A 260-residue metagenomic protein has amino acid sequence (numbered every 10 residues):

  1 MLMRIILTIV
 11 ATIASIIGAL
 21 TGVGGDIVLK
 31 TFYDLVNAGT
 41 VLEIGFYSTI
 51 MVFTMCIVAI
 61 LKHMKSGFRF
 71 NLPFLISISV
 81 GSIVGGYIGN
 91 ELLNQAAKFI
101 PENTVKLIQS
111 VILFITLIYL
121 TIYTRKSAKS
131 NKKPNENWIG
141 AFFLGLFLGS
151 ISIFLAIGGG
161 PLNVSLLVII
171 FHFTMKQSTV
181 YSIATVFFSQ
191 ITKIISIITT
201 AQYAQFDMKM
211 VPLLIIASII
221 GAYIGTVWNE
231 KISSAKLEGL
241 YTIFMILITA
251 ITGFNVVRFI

Functional and structural regions predicted by a protein language model:
M1-A14, D34-L42, K62-S150, T199 (+1 more regions): Juxtamembrane transmembrane-helix boundary motif
S15, G45-F53, T179-Q190, M245: Transmembrane helix-bundle signature of multi-pass membrane transporters/permeases
I17-D26, S152-G160: Short helix-coil transition sites and intra-membrane helix breaks within transmembrane domains of multi-pass
L29-E43, L162-Q177: Interfacial segments of multi-pass membrane proteins
L29-K30, A59-S66, S152-I153, N163-V168 (+1 more regions): Generic transmembrane alpha-helix signature in multi-pass membrane proteins, especially transporters/channels
T40-S48, N71-S77, H172-I183: Membrane-interface alpha-helices at helix entry/exit sites of multi-pass transporters
N135-K176: Transmembrane alpha-helical segments that form core, pore/gating elements of small-molecule transporters/exporters
